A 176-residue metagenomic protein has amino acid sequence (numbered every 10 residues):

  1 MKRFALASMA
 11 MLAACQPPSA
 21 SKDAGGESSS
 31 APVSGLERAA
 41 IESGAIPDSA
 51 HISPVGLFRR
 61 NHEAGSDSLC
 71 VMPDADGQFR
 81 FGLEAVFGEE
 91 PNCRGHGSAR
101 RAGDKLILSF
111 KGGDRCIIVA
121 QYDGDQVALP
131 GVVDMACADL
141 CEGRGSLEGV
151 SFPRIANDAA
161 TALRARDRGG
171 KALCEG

Functional and structural regions predicted by a protein language model:
K2-A7: Sec-dependent signal peptide recognition, specifically the positively charged N-region followed immediately by
L12-A14: C-terminal motif of bacterial Sec signal peptides marking the signal peptidase cleavage site
Q16-P18: Bacterial signal peptide processing site
D23, G77-F79, R100-G103, G124-D125 (+2 more regions): Extracellular/mature segments of secreted proteins
A31-L69, L129-G131, S151, A162-E175: Tryptophan-anchored aromatic micro-motifs
H51-R59, G77-R80, R101-S109: Short, hydrophobic/aromatic-rich segments at coil-to-beta transitions
S66-R101: N-terminal glycine/threonine-rich, aromatic-flanked beta-hairpin/loop signature
F87-C137: Contiguous, well-ordered beta-strand patches that form the walls/edges of small beta-barrel/beta-sandwich domains
